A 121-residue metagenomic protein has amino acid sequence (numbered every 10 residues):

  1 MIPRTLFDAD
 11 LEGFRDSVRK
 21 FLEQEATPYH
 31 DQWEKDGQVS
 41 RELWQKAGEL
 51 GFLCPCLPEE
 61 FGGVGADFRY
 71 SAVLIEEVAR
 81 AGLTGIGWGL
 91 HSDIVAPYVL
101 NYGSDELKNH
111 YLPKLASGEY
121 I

Functional and structural regions predicted by a protein language model:
M1-E12: Intrinsic disorder at enzyme termini
T27-I121: Glycine-rich flavin
